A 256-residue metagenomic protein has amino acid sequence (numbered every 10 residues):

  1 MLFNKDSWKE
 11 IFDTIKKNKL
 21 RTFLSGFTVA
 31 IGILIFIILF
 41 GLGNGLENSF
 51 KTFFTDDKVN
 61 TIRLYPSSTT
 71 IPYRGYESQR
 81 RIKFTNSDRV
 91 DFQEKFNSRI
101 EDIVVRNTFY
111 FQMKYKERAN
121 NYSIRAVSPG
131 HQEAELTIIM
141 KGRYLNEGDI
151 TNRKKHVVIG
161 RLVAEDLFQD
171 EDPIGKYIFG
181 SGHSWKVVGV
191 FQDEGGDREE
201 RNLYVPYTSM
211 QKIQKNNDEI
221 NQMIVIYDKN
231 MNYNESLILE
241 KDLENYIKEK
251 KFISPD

Functional and structural regions predicted by a protein language model:
M1-I33: N-terminal Sec/SRP start-transfer signal
I11-T14, S49, F53, S181 (+1 more regions): Amphipathic alpha-helical segments that mediate coupling or scaffolding at interfaces
S25-T28, G41, G182: Residue-level recognition of transmembrane alpha-helices in multi-pass small-molecule transporters/permeases
G32-L39, G43: Alpha-helical transmembrane segments
N44-S123, G130-E133, D166, K212 (+3 more regions): Hydrophobic, regular-secondary-structure patches
G130-Y144, K155-I253: Mid-to-C-terminal secondary-structure elements that act as membrane-proximal/extracytoplasmic interface segments
N146-G148: Non-transmembrane, solvent-exposed regions of membrane trafficking/translocation machinery
